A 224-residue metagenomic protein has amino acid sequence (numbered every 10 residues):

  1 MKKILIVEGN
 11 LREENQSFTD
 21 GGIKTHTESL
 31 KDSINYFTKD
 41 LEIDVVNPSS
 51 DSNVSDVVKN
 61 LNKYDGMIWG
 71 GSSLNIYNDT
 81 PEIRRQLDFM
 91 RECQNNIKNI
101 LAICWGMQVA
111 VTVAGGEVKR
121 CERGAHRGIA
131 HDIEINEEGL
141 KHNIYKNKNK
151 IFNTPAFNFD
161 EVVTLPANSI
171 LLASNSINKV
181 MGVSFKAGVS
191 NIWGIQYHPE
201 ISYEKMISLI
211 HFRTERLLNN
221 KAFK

Functional and structural regions predicted by a protein language model:
M1-D88, E92-N96, F223-K224: N-terminal beta1-alpha1 cap of cysteine-dependent amidohydrolase-like domains
K2-T19, K24-Y36, F89, I135-K224: Amide-donor transfer/coupling interface in amidating biosynthetic enzymes
I43-P48, Y77-T80, A130-E134, N149-I151 (+1 more regions): Short, flexible loop segments at the rims of nucleotide/cofactor-binding pockets, characterized by
V46-S49, C121, F157, S174: Conserved beta-strand termini and adjacent loop/short-helix elements that scaffold enzyme active sites in alpha/beta
S50-S55, H126-G128, L140, K179-M181: A short acidic, often aromatic-flanked loop/helix-cap motif at beta-alpha or helix-coil junctions that lines enzyme
V58-L61, V109-T112, V163-P166, S184-F185: Short loop/helix-cap segments at secondary-structure boundaries that form the rim of catalytic
S72-G139: Cysteine-nucleophile active-site neighborhood
